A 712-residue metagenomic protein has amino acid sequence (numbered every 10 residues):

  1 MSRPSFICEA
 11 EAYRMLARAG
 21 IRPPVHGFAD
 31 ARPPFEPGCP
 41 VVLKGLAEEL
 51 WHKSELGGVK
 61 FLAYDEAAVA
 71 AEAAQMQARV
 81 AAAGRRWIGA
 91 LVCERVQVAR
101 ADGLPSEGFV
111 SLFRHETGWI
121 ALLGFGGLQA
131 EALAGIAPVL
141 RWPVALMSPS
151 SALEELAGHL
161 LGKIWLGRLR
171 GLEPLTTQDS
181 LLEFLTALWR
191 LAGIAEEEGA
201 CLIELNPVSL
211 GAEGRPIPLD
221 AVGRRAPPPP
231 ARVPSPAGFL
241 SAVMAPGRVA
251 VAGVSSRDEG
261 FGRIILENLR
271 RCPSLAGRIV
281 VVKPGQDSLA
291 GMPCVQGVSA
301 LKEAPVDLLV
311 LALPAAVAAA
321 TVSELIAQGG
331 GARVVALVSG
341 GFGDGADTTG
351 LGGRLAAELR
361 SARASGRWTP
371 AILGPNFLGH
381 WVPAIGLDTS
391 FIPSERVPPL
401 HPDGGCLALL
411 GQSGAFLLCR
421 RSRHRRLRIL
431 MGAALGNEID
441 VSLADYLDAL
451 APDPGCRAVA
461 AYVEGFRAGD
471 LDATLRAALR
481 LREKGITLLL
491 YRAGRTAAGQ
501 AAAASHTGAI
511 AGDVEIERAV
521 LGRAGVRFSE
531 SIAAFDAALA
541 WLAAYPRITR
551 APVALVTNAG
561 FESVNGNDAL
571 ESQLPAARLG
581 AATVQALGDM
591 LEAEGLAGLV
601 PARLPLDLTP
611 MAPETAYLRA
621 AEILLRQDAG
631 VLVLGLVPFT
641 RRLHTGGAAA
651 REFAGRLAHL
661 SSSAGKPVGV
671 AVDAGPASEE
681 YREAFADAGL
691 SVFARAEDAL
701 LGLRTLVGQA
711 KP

Functional and structural regions predicted by a protein language model:
M1-P712: Catalytic-core regions of core metabolic enzymes, especially those transforming organic acids/acyl-group intermediates
